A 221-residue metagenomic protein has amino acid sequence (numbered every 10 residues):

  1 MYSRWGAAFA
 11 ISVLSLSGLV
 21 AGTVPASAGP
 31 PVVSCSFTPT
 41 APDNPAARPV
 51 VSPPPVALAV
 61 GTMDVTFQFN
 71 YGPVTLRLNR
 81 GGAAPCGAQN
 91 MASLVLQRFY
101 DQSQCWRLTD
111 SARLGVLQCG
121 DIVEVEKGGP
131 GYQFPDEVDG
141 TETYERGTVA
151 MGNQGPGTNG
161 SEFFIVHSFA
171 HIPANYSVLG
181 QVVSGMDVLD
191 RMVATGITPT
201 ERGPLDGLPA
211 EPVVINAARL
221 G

Functional and structural regions predicted by a protein language model:
Y2-A8, S12-G221: Cyclophilin-like peptidyl-prolyl cis-trans isomerases
